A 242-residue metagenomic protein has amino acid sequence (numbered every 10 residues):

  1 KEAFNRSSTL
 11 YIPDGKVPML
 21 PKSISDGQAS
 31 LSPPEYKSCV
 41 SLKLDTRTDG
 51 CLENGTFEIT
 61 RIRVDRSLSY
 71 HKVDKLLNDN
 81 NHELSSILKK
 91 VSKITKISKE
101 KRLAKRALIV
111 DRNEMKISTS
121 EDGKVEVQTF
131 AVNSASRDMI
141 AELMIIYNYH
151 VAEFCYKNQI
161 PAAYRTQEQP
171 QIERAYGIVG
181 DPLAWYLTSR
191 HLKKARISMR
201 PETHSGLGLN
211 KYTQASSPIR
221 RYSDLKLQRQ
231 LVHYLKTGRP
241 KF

Functional and structural regions predicted by a protein language model:
K1-F242: Electropositive polyanion-binding surfaces
